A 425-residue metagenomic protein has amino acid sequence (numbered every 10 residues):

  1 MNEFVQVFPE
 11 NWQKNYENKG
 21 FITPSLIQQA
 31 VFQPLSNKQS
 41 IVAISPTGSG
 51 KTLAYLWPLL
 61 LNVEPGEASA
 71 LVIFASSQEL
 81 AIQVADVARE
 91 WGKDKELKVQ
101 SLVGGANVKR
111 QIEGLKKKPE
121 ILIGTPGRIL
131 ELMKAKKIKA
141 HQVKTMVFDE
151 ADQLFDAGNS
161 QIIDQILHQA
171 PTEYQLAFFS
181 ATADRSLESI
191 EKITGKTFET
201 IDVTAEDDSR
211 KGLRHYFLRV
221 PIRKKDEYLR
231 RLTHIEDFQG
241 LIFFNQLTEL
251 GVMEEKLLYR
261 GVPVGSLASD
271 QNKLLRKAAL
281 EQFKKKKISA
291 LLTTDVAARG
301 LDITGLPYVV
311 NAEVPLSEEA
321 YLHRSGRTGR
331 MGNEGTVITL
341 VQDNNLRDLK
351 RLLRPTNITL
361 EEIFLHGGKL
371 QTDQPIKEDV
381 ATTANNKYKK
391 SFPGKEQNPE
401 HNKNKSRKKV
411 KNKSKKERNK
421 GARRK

Functional and structural regions predicted by a protein language model:
M1-I44: Conserved pre-motif I regulatory segment
E3-F4, F8-N11, P171, D237 (+6 more regions): Arginine-glycine-biased low-complexity disordered regions
V5, E67-K134, Q142-T145, Y259 (+1 more regions): Conserved nucleic-acid-binding Ia/Ib motif block in the N-terminal RecA-like helicase ATPase lobe
Q29-I41, T52-G66, R89-W91: Walker A/P-loop NTP-binding motif
K109-G114, L250-E255, V262-A298: Conserved helicase ATPase core of P-loop NTP-dependent helicases/translocases
P126, D149-E150, A312: Walker B catalytic acidic pair
K139-E206: Post-DEXD/H (motif II) to motif III coupling segment of the RecA-like Helicase ATP-binding lobe
G212-K256: Conserved interdomain hinge at the start of the Helicase C-terminal
